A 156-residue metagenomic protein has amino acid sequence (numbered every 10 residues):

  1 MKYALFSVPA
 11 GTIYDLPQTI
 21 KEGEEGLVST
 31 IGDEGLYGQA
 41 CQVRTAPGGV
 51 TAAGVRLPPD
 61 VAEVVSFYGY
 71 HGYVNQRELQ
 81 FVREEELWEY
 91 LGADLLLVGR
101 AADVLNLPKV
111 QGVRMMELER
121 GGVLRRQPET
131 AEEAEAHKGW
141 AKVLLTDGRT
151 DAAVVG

Functional and structural regions predicted by a protein language model:
M1-S29, L36-G156: Boundary regions of SH3-family modules and the immediately adjacent low-complexity/disordered segments in eukaryotic
